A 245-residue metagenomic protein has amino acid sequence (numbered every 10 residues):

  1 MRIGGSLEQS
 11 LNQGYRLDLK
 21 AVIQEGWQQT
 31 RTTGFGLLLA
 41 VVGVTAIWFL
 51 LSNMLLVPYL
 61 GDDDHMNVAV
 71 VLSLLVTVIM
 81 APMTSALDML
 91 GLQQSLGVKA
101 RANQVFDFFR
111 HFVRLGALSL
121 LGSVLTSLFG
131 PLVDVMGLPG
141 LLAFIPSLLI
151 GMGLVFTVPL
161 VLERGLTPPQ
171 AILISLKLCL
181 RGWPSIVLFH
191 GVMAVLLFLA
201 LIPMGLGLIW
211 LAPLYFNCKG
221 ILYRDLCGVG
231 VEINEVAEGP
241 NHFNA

Functional and structural regions predicted by a protein language model:
M1-A245: Hydrophobic alpha-helical membrane segments
